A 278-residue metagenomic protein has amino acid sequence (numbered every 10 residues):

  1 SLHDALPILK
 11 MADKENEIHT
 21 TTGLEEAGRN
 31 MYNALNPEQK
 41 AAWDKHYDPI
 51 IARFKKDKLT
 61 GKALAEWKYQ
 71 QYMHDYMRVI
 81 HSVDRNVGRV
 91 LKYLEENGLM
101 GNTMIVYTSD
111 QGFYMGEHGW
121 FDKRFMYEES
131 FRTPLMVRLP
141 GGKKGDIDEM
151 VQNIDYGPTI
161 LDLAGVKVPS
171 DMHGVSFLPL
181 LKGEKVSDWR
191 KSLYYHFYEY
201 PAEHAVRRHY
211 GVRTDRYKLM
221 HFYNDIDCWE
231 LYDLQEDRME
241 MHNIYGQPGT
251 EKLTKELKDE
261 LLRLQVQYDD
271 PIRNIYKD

Functional and structural regions predicted by a protein language model:
S1-N153, L163-D171, Y223, C228 (+2 more regions): Active-site-proximal cap/lid insertion segments
Q111-E117, R138, K143, I154-G157 (+4 more regions): C-terminal cap/loop subdomain of S1 sulfatases and analogous C-terminal strand-loop tails that border
L253-L257: Short amphipathic alpha-helical coupling segments at ligand-binding clamshell hinges and other catalytic/signaling
